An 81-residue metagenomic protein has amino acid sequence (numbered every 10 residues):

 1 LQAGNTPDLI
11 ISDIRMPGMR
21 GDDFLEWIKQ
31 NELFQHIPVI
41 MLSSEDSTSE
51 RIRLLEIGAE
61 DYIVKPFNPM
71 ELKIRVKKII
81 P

Functional and structural regions predicted by a protein language model:
L1-L9: Acidic, metal-coordinating helix/loop segments flanking the phosphotransfer/catalytic sites of two-component signaling
I11-D13: Active-site T/S-Asp motif of two-component receiver
M16: Receiver (REC) domain active-site loop signature in two-component systems and cognate sites in sensor histidine kinases
E45-D46: Short, conserved "switch-loop" micro-motifs in signal-transduction and mechanochemical regulators
F67-V76: C-terminal output helix
